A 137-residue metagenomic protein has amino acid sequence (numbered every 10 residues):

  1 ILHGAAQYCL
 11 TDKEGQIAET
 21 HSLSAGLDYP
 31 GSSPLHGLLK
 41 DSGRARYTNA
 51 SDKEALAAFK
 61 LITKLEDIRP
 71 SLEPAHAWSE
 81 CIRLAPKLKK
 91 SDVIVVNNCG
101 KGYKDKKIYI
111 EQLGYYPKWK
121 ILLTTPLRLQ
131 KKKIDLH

Functional and structural regions predicted by a protein language model:
I1-I68, E111-L123: Active-site/ligand-binding loops adjacent to catalytic centers
T48-N49, P70-P74, V96: General beta-strand structural signal in soluble alpha/beta enzymes
L56, A77-W78: Short, hydrophobic/amphipathic alpha-helical packing segments that form internal helix faces or helix-helix interfaces
E80-L123: Catalytic phosphate/nucleotide-handling subdomain of diverse soluble enzymes
K120, Q130-K133: Charged/polar low-complexity intrinsically disordered segments
D135-H137: Intrinsic-disorder-associated, low-complexity terminal segments enriched in Asp/Asn/His/Tyr and depleted of Lys/Arg
